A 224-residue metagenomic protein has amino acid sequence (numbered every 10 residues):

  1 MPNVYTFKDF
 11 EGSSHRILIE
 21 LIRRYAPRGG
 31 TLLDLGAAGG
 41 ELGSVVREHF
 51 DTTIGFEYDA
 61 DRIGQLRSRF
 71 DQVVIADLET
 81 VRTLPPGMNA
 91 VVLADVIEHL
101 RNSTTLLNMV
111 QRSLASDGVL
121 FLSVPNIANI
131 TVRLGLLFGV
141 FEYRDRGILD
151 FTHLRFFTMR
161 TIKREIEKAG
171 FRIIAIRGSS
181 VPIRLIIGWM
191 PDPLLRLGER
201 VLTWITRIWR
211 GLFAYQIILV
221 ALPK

Functional and structural regions predicted by a protein language model:
M1-A94, T104-L107, R160, R177-I205 (+2 more regions): Conserved N-terminal segment of class I S-adenosyl-L-methionine
P2, F138-I148, P191-L194: Short glycine/proline- and charge-enriched loop/turn segments that cap or connect secondary-structure elements
D95-H99: A short His-aromatic
R101-T105, V132: Short N-terminal helix/helix-N-cap motif within the alpha/beta-hydrolase-1
L107-V119: A short glycine-rich, Lys/Arg-flanked "PGG" loop and its adjoining helix->strand segment in the class I
L122-R144: Conserved class I S-adenosyl-L-methionine
R144-T161: Acceptor-substrate binding/catalytic loop of class I
I162-R177: A SAM-dependent methyltransferase catalytic signature shared across enzymes that methylate proteins
